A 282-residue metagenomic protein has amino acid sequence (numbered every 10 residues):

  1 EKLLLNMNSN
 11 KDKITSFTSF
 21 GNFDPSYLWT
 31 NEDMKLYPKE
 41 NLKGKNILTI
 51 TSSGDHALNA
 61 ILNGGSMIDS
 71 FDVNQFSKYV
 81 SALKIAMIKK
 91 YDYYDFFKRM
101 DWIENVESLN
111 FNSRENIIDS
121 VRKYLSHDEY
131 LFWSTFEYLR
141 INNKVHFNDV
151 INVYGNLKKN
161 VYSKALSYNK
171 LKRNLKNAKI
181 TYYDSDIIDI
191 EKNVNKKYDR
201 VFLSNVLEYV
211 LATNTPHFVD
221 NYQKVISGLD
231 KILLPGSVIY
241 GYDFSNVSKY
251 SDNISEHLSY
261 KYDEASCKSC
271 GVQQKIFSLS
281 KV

Functional and structural regions predicted by a protein language model:
K2-K43: S-adenosyl-L-methionine
L3-N8, F20-G21, F76-K176: Class I S-adenosyl-L-methionine-dependent methyltransferase module
G44-S52, D69: Conserved class I S-adenosyl-L-methionine
G54-G65: Conserved SAM-binding loop of SAM-dependent methyltransferases across substrates and taxa, primarily the Class I
I190-F202: A short acidic, Gly/Pro-enriched loop at the edge of an enzyme's catalytic core that lines a small-molecule cofactor
P216-P235: A short glycine-rich, Lys/Arg-flanked "PGG" loop and its adjoining helix->strand segment in the class I
G236-D243: Conserved beta-strand signature within the Rossmann-like core of class I S-adenosyl-L-methionine
K261-V282: Core SAM-dependent methyltransferase catalytic element
